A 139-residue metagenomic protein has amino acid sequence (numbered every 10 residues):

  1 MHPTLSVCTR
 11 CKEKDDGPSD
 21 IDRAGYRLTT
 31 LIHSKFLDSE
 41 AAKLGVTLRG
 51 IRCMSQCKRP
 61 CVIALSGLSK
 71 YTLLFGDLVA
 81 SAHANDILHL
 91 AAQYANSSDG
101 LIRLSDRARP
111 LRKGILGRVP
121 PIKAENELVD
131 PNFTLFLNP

Functional and structural regions predicted by a protein language model:
M1-D16, E127-P139: Polybasic, low-complexity association/targeting segments
M1-S6, H33-Q56: Immediate flanking context of iron-sulfur cluster ligation sites
C8-C11, C53, C61: Functionally engaged cysteine thiol sites
E13-K35, P60-V79: Iron-sulfur (Fe-S) cluster-binding segments and ferredoxin-like electron-carrier domains, especially [2Fe-2S]
A24-E40, A80, D106-I122: Charged, low-complexity, helix/coiled-coil-prone segments
K58-R59, A64-K70, A91-P139: Short flanking/linker segments adjacent to small metal-binding domains or redox-active Cys/His motifs
D77-S97: A hydrophobic, small-residue-rich beta->alpha segment in the mid-to-C-terminal subdomain of diverse proteins
